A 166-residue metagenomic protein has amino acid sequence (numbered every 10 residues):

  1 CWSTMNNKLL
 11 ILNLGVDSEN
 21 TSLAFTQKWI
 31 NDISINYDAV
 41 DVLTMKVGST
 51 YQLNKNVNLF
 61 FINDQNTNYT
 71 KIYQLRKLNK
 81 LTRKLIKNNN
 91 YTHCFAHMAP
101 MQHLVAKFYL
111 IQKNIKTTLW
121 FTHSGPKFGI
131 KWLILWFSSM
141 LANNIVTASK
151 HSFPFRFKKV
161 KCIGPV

Functional and structural regions predicted by a protein language model:
C1-G48: N-terminal subdomain of nucleotide-sugar transferases
K8, T92-H93: Structural motif
G15-E19, I115-I134, H151: A short, histidine- and acid-enriched strand-loop-helix "catalytic/donor-clamping" loop that lines the nucleotide-sugar
I35-Q74, K84-N88: Conserved nucleotide-sugar phosphate-binding/catalytic loop shared by glycosyltransferases and other
N58-N63, S139-V166: Donor nucleotide-sugar binding/catalytic pocket of nucleotide-sugar-dependent glycosyltransferases
N79-N90, L135: Short, well-structured alpha-helical segments in soluble
A96-Q102, F121-T122: Short His-centered aromatic/hydrophobic patch
K113-T117, A142-N143: A short helix->loop->beta-strand "cap" motif at the edges of active sites that frequently abuts
